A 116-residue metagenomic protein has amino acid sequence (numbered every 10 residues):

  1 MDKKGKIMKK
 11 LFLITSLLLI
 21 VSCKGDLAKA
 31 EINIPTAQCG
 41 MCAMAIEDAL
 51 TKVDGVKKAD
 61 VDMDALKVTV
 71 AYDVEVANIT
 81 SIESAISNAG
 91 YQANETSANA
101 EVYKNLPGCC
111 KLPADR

Functional and structural regions predicted by a protein language model:
D2-L11: Positively charged n-region of N-terminal signal peptides that target proteins for export
L13-L17: Hydrophobic helical h-region of N-terminal Sec-dependent signal peptides in bacterial secretory/periplasmic proteins
V21-S22: C-terminal motif of bacterial Sec signal peptides marking the signal peptidase cleavage site
G25: Short, conserved catalytic or interaction motifs in soluble domains
A28-T36, Y103: Immediate flanking context of iron-sulfur cluster ligation sites
A30-I32, G40-S84, N88: Post-signal-peptide N-terminal segment of Sec-exported extracytoplasmic proteins
G90-V102: Conserved short beta-strand edge segments in small beta-sheet-based binding/regulatory domains
K104-R116: Short, low-order "capping/linker" segments at domain edges
